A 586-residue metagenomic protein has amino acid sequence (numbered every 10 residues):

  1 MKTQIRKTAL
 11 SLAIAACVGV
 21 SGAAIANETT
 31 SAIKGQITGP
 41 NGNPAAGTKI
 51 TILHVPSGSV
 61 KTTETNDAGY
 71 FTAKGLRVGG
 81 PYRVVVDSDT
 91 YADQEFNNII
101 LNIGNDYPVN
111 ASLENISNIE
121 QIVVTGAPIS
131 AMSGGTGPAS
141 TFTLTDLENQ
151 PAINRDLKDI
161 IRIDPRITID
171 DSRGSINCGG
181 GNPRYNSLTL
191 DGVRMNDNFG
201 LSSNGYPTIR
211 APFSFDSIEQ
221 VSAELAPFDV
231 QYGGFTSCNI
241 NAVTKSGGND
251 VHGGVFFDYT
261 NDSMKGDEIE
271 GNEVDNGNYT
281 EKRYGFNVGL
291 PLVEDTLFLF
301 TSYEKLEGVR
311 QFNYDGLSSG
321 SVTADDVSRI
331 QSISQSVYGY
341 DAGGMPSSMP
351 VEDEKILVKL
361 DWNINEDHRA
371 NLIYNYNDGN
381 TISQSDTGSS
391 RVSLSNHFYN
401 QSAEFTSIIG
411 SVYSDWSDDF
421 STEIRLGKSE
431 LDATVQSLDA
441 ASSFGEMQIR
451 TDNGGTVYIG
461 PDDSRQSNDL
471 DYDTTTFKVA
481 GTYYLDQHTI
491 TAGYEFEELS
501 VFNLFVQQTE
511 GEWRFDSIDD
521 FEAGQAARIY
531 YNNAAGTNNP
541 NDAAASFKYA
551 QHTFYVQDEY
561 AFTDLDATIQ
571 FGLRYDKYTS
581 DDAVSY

Functional and structural regions predicted by a protein language model:
M1-T30: Cleavable N-terminal targeting peptides that direct proteins into the secretory/outer-membrane pathway or into
A24-T125: Periplasm-facing N-terminal accessory domains of Gram-negative outer-membrane beta-barrel systems
N66, T90-S112, E120-S246, L306: Periplasmic N-terminal accessory/gating domains of Gram-negative outer-membrane beta-barrel systems
G126, V255-N261, T301-K305, L372-Y376 (+3 more regions): Transmembrane beta-barrel strands of outer-membrane/channel proteins
C178, A242, F286-L290, V358-W362 (+3 more regions): Residues on the lipid-exposed face of transmembrane beta-strands in outer-membrane beta-barrel proteins
G192, E352, N365-Q557, T579: Replace "related TpsB outer-membrane translocases also match" with "some related outer-membrane beta-barrels such as
E219-P227, T236-N241, N249-L290, T301-E304: Short strand-turn segments of transmembrane beta-barrel domains in outer membranes, especially the first one or two
H252, G277-N380, A403-T422, R574: Transmembrane beta-barrel wall of Gram-negative outer-membrane proteins
